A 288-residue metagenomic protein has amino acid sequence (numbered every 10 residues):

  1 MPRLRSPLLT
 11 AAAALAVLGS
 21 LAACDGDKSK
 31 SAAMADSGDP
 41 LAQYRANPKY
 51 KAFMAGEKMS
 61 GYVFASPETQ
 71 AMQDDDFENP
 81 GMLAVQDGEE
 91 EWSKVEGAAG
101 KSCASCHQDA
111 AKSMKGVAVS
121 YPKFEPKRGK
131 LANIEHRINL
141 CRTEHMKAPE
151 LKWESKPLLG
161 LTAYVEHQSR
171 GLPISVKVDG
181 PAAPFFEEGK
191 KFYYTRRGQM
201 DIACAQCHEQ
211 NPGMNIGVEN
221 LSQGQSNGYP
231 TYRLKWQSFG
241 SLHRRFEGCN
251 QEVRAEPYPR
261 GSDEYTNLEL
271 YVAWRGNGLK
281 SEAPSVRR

Functional and structural regions predicted by a protein language model:
M1-A11: Bacterial N-terminal signal peptides that target proteins for export
A12-L15, G19-A84, K112, P122-E187 (+3 more regions): Post-cleavage N-terminal segment of exported redox proteins
P80, Q86-W92, G100-S105: Long, well-ordered hydrophobic secondary-structure segments characteristic of membrane-embedded and membrane-proximal
E89, V95, A163-N215: Surface-exposed interaction/gating patches
A98-A104, G217-N220: Extended intrinsically disordered, low-complexity coil regions enriched in Ser, Thr, Gly, Ala and often Pro
G100-A111, L161, G189, Q199-N211 (+2 more regions): The canonical Cys-X-X-Cys-His
M114-Y121, I216-S222: Short cysteine/histidine-rich zinc-coordinating motifs and their immediately flanking basic loops
A205-Y232, W236-F239: An amphipathic alpha-helical core segment
